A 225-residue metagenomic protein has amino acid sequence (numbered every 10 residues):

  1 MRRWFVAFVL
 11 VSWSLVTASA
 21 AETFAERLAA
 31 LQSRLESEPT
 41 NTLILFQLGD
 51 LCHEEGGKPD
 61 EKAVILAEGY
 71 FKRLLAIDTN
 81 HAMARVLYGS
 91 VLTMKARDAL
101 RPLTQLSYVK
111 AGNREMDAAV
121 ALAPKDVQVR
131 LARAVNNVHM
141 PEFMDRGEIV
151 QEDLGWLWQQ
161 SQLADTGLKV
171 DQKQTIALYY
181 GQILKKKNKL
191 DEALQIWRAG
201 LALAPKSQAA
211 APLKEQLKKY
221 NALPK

Functional and structural regions predicted by a protein language model:
Q32-N41, R73-A84, D117-K125, W158-V170: Flexible helix-coil transition and linker loops at the boundaries of alpha-helical arrays
T40, A63, N80-M83, L87 (+6 more regions): Structural signature of alpha-solenoid helical repeat junctions
G49, E54-P59, M94-L103, H139-M144 (+2 more regions): Short coil/turn linking the two alpha-helices of tandem helical-hairpin repeats
